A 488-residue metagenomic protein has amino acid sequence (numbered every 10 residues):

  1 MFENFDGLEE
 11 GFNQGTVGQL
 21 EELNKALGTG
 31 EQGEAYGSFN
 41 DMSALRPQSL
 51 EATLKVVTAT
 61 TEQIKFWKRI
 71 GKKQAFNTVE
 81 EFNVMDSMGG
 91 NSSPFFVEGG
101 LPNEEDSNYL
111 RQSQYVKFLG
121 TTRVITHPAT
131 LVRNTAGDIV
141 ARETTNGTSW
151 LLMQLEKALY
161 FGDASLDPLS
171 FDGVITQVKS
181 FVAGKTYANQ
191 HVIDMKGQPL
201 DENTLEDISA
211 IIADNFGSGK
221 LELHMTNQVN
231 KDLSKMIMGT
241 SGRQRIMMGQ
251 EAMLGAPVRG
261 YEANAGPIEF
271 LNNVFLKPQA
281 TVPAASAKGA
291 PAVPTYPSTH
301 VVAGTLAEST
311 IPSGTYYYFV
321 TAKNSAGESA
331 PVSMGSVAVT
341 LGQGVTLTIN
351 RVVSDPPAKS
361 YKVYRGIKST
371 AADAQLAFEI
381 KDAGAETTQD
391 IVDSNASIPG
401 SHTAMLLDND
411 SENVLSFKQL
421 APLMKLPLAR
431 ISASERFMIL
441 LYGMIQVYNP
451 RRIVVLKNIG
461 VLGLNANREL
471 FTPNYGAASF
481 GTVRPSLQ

Functional and structural regions predicted by a protein language model:
M1-A292, Y296, T315, V337-V345 (+3 more regions): Flexible, glycine/threonine- and acidic-rich loop/arm segments that mediate assembly and lattice contacts in viral
A285-A404: Disordered, low-complexity "stalk" and linker segments at domain junctions of extracellular and cell-surface proteins
